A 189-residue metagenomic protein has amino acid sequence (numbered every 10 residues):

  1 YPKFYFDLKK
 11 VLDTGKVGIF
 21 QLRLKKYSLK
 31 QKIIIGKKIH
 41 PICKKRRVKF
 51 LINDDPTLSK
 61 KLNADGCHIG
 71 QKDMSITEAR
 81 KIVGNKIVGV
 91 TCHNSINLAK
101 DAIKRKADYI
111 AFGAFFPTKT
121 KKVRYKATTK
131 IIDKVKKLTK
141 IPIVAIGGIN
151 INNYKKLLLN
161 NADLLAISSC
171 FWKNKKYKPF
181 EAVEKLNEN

Functional and structural regions predicted by a protein language model:
Y1-I52, P56-A64, I76-K81, N85: N-terminal positively charged helical leader segments and presequences
V11, F50-D65, A79, N94-K106 (+3 more regions): Catalytic cores of alpha/beta
I19-Q21, L51, H68, G89 (+2 more regions): Conserved beta-strand positions in the central sheet of alpha/beta enzyme cores
L24, Q71, C92-N94, A114-F115 (+2 more regions): Short secondary-structure boundary segments
I33-I52, T77-S95, R124-G148, K185-N189: Alpha-helix-loop-beta-strand connector modules within alpha/beta enzyme cores
K61-I69, V90-K137, N174-A182: Glycine/Thr-rich beta-alpha phosphate-binding loop at enzyme active sites
Q71-E78, A111-V123, Y154-N187: Glycine-rich phosphate-binding active-site loops on the catalytic face of alpha/beta enzymes
